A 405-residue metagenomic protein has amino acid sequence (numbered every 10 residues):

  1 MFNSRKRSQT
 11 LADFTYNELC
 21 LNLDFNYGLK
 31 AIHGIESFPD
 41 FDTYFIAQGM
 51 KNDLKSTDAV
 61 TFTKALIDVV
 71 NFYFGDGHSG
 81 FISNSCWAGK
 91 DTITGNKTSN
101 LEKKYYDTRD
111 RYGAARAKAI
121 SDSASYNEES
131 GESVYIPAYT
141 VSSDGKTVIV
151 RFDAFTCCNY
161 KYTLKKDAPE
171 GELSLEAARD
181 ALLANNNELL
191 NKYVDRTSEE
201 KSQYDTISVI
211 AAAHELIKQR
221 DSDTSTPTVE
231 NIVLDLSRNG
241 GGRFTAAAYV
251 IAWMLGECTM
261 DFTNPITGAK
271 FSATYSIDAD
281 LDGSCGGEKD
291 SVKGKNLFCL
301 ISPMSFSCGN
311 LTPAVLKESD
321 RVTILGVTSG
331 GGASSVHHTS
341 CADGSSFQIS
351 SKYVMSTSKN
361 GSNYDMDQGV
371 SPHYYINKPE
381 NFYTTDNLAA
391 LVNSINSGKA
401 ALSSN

Functional and structural regions predicted by a protein language model:
M1-G240, T245-Y249, S340, N393 (+1 more regions): Flexible, low-complexity junctional segments that flank or bridge functional domains
M1-S4, D13-C20, D144-T156, N185-S198 (+3 more regions): C-terminal "post-core" interaction segments
